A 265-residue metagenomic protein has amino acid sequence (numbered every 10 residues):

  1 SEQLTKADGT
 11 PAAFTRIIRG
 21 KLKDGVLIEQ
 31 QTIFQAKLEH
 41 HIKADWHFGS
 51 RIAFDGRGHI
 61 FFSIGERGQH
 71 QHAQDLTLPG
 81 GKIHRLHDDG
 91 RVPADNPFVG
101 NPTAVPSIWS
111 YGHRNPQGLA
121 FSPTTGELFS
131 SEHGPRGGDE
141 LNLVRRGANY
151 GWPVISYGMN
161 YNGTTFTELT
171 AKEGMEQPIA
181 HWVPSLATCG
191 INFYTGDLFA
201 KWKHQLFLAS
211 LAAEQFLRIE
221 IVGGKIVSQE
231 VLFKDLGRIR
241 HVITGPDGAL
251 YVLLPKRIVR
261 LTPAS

Functional and structural regions predicted by a protein language model:
S1, F61-S63, S130-S131, L208 (+1 more regions): Residue position within the beta-strands of beta-propeller blades
T5, P11-A53: Asp-box/WD-like beta-propeller blade repeats and closely related beta-sheet repeat scaffolds
P11-R16, L22, R57, E66-Q229 (+1 more regions): Beta-propeller domain segments
I33-E39, F98, L232-K234: Short loop/turn motifs that cap or connect beta-strands within the blades of beta-propeller-type repeat domains
F48-R51, Q117, C189, R240 (+1 more regions): Beta-propeller and closely related beta-sheet repeat lectin domains
H113, K225-P246: Conserved blade-ending motifs and adjacent loop-strand segments that build the rim/top face of beta-propeller domains
R240-S265: Blade-level signature of beta-propeller repeat domains, shared across WD40, Kelch, NHL, RCC1 and BNR/Asp-box propellers
